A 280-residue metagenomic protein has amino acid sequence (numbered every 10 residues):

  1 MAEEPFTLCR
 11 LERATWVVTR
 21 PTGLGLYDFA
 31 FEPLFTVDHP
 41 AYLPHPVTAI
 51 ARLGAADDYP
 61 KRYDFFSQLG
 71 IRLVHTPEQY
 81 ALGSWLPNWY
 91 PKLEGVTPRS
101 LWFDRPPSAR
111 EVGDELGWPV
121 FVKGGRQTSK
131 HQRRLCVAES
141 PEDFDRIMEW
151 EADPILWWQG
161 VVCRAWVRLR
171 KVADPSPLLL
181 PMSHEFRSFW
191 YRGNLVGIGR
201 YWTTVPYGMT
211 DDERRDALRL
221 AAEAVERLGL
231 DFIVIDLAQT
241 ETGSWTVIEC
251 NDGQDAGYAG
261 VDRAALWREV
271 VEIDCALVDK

Functional and structural regions predicted by a protein language model:
A2-E115, Q127-T128: Conserved N-proximal alpha/beta basic substrate-recognition cap immediately N-terminal to, or forming the N-lobe
T22, R215, Q239-K280: C-terminal active-site "lid" helix and adjoining low-complexity regulatory extension at the edge of ATP-using catalytic
A55-A56, Q79-A81, R126-T128, V167-R170 (+4 more regions): Short, solvent-exposed loop/turn segments at secondary-structure junctions
V112-V122, F186: Acidic/histidine-enriched active-site and ligand-binding environments that engage anionic O-linkages
W118-P141: Conserved anion/nucleotide-ligand pocket segment
V120, N194-G197, I233, T246-E249: Protein kinase-like catalytic core scaffold
R133-L228, S244-W245: Phosphate-binding site of ATP-dependent enzymes
L230-T242: A short glycine-rich, hydrophobically flanked beta-strand micro-motif that places a catalytic Asp/Glu for divalent metal
